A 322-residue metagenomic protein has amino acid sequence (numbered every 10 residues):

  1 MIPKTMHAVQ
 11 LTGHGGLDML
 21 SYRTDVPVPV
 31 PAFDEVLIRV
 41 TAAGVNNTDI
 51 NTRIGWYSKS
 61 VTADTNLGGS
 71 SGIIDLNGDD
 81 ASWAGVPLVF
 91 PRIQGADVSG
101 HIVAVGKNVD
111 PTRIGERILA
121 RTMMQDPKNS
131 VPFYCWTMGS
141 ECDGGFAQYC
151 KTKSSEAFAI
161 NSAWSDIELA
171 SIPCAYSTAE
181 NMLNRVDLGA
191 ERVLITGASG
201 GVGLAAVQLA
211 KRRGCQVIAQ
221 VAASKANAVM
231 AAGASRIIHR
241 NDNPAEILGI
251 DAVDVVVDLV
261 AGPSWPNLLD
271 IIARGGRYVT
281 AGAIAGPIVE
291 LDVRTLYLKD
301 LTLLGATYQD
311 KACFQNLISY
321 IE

Functional and structural regions predicted by a protein language model:
P27-G44, S58-M124: Glycine-rich beta-strand-centered segment in the early N-terminal region that forms part of a ligand/cofactor-binding
I73-I93, A120-G197: NAD(P)H dinucleotide-binding glycine-rich loop of Rossmann-like/cofactor-binding domains, especially the beta1-alpha1
G106, T122-M124, G197, V221 (+1 more regions): Conserved "cap/hinge" positions at secondary-structure junctions
L119, D254-V257, V279: N-terminal Rossmann-like NAD(P) cofactor-binding module of classical short-chain dehydrogenase/reductase
Y134-C135, E141, P263-E322: Glycine-rich phosphate-binding loop and adjacent beta-alpha segment of Rossmann(oid) nucleotide-cofactor-binding
T178, G201-V202, P263: Hydrophobic/small residue at the entry helix of a nucleotide-binding pocket
I195-T196, K211-S264: Adenosine-nucleotide cofactor-binding segment
S199, V207: N-terminal Rossmann NAD(P)H-binding glycine-rich loop of SDR-like oxidoreductase domains
